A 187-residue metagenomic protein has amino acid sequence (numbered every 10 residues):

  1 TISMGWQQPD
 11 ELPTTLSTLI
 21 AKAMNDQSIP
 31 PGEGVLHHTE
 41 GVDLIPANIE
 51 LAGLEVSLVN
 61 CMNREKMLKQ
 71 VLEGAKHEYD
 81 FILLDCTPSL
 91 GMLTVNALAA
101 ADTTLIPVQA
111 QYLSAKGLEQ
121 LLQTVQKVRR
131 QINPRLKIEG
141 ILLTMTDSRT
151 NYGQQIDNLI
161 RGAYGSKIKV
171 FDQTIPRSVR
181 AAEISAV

Functional and structural regions predicted by a protein language model:
T1-V187: P-loop NTP-binding core
